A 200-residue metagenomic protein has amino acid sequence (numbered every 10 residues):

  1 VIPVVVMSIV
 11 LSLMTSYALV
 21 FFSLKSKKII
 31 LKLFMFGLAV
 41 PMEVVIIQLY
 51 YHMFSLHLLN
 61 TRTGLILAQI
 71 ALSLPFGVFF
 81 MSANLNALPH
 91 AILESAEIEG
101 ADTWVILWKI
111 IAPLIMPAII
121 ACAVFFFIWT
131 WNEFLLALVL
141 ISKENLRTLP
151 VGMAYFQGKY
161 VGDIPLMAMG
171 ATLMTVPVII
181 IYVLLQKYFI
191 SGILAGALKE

Functional and structural regions predicted by a protein language model:
V1-E200: A structural signal for multi-pass alpha-helical bundles of membrane permease subunits that mediate small-molecule
